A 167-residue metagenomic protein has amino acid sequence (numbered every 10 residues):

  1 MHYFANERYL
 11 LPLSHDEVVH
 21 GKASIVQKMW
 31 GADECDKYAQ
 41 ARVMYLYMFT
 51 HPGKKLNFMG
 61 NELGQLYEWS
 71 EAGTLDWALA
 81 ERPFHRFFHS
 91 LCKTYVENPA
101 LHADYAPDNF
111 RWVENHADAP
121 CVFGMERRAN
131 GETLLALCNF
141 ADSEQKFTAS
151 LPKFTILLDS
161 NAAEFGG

Functional and structural regions predicted by a protein language model:
M1-Q27, H51: Aromatic-lined glycan-binding groove of carbohydrate-active enzymes
K22, D33-Y38, R42-Y45, F49-N57 (+1 more regions): Carbohydrate-interacting/catalytic domains
M29-G31: Compositionally biased intrinsically disordered regions enriched in polar/charged residues
